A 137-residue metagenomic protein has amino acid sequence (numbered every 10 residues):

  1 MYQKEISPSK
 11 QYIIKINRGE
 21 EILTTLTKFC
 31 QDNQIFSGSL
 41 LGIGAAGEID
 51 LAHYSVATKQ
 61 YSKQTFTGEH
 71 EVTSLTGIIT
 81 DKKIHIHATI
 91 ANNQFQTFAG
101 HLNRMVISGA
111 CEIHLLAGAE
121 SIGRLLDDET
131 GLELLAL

Functional and structural regions predicted by a protein language model:
M1-H85, T89-L137: N-terminal intrinsically disordered, cationic/polar leader segments that include organellar targeting peptides
